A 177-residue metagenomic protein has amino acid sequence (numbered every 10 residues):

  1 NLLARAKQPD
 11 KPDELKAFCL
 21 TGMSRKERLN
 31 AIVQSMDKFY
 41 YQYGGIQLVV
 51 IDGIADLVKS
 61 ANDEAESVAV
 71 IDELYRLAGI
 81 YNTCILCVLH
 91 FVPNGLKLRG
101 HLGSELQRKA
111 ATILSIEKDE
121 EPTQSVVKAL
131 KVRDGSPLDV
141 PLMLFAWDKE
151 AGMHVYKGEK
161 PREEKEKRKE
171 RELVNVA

Functional and structural regions predicted by a protein language model:
N1-L3, A17, L106, E172-A177: Generic low-polarity alpha-helical segments
N1-N62, K149-E150, K160-P161: Conserved inter-motif catalytic segment of the P-loop NTP-binding fold
T21-R25, R99, E166-K169: Alpha-helix initiation/capping motif
A31, D134-A177: Conserved alpha/beta core segments of nucleic-acid transaction machinery
L48, D56, A65-V155: Phosphate-binding/switch region of NTP-binding enzymes
